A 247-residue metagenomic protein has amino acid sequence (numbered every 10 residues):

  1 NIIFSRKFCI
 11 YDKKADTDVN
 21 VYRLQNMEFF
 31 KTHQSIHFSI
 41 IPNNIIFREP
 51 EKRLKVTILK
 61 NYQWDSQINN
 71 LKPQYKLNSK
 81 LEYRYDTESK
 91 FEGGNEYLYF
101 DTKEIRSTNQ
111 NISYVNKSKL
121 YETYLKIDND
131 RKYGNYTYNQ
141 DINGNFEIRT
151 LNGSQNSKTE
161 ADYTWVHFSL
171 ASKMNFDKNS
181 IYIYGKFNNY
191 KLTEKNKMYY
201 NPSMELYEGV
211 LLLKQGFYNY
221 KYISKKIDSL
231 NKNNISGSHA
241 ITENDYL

Functional and structural regions predicted by a protein language model:
N1: Ligand-binding face of N-terminal immunoglobulin V-set domains in extracellular IgSF glycoproteins
F4-H33, T242-L247: Low-complexity, Pro/Ser/Thr- and charge-rich linker/hinge segments at domain boundaries
N44-E51, M174-D177: A short beta-turn/strand-edge loop motif at beta-sheet boundaries
F47-Q140: Long, internal scaffold/assembly segments composed of regular secondary structure
Q63-N78, H167-Q215, I227-L247: Aromatic-rich carbohydrate-binding modules that target alpha-glucans
T123-N179: Basic K/R-rich, polyanion-interacting modules in nucleoproteins and related proteins
